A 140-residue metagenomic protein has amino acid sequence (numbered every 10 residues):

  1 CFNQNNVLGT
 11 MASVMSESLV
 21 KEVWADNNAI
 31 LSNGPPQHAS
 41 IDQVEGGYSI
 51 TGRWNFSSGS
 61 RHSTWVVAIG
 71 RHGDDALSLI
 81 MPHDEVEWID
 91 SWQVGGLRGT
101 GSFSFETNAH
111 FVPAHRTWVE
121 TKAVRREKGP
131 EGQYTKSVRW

Functional and structural regions predicted by a protein language model:
C1-T64: Glycine-rich flavin
A29-S32, V94-R98: Short Gly/Pro-enriched turn/cap motifs at secondary-structure boundaries
I41, E87-D90, R116-W118: Short secondary-structure junctions
F56-S91, G101-S104: A short core secondary-structure module
G95-G96, S102-W140: Glycine-rich beta->alpha junctions and the first turn(s) of the following alpha-helix
